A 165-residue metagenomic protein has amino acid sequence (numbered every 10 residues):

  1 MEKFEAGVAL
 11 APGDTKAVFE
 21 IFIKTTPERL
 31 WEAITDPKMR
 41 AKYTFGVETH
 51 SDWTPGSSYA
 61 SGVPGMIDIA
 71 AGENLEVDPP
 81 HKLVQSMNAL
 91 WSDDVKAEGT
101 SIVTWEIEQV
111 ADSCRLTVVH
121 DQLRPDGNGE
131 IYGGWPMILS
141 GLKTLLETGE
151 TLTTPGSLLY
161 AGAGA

Functional and structural regions predicted by a protein language model:
M1-H50, A165: Hydrophobic ligand-binding cavity/cleft-lining segments
K16, L90-M137, L142-T144: Beta-strand/loop substructures that line and gate deep hydrophobic ligand-binding cavities in soluble
V18-F19, K38-E73, P80-K82, T154-A165: Short beta-edge strand/loop motif at the mouth of beta-sheet-based domains
I21, A71-E76, S101-E108: Hydrophobic/aromatic beta-strand elements that line small-molecule binding cavities or substrate pockets in beta-rich
P27-E28, L75-K82, E106-R115: A short, structured loop/turn motif at beta-sheet edges
L30-W31, R40, Y59, N74 (+4 more regions): Hydrophobic pocket/interface hotspot
S58-P64, Q85-L90, V118-H120: Short beta-strand segments that buttress and anchor functional surface loops
Q122-R124, M137-T144, T148-A165: Structured surface interface patches that mediate subunit assembly and partner/cofactor docking
